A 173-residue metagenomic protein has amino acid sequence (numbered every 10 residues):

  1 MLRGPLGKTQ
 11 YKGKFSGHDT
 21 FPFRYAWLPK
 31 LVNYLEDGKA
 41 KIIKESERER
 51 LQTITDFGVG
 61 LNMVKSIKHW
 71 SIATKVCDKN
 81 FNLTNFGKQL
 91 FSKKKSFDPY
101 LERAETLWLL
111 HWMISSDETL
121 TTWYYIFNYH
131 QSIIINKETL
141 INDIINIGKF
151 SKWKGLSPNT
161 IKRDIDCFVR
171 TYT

Functional and structural regions predicted by a protein language model:
L2-T173: Donor-sugar nucleotide-binding helix/loop cap in glycosyltransferases
